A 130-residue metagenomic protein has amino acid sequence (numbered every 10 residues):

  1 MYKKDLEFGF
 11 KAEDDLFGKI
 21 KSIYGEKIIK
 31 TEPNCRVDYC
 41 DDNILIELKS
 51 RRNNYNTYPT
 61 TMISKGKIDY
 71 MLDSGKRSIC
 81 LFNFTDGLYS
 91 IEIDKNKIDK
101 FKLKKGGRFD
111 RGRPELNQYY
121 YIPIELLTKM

Functional and structural regions predicted by a protein language model:
M1-T31: Acidic-basic catalytic patches of nuclease active cores, encompassing PD-(D/E)XK and other metal-cofactor nuclease
Y2-K3, R52-N56: Surface-exposed cleft-lining segments at the edges of enzyme active sites
S22-G25, D41-I44, S74-R77: Short glycine/proline-enriched coil/turn segments at helix->beta-strand junctions
C35: Beta-rich catalytic cores
Y39-N54: Conserved catalytic cores of phosphodiester-cleaving nucleases, focusing on short active-site segments
T57-C80: Short, charged, amphipathic alpha-helix that recurs within catalytic cores of restriction-modification and other
L72-K97: Nucleic-acid nuclease catalytic cores
Y89-M130: Intrinsically disordered, low-complexity terminal regions enriched in charged/polar residues
